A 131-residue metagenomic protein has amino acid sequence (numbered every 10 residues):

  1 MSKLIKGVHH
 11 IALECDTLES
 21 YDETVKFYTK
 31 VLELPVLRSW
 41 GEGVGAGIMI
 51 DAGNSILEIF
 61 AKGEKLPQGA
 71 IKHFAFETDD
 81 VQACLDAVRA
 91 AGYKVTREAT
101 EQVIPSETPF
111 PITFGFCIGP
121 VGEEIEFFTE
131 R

Functional and structural regions predicted by a protein language model:
M1-K6, A91-R131: Vicinal oxygen chelate
M1-V25, K72-F74, R131: N-terminal beta-strand motif that seeds the catalytic metal site of vicinal oxygen chelate
A12-I56, A83: Core segments of cupin and vicinal oxygen chelate
P35-A70, P120-T129: Conserved short beta-strand elements that form part of the metal-binding/catalytic scaffold of enzyme active sites
A46-I48, K72, P111-G115: Short beta-strand micro-motifs in enzyme catalytic cores
F74-R89, Y93: Mid-chain, well-packed structural core segment of small domains
